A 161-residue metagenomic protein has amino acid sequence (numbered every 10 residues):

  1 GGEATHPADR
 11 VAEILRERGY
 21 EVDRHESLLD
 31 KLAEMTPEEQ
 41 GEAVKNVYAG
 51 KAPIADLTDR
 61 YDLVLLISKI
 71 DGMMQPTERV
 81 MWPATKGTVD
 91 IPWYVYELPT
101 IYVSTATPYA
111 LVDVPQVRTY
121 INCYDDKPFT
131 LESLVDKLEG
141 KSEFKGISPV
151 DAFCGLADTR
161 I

Functional and structural regions predicted by a protein language model:
G1-I161: C-terminal non-catalytic regions of proteins with extracellular/luminal or membrane-system context
